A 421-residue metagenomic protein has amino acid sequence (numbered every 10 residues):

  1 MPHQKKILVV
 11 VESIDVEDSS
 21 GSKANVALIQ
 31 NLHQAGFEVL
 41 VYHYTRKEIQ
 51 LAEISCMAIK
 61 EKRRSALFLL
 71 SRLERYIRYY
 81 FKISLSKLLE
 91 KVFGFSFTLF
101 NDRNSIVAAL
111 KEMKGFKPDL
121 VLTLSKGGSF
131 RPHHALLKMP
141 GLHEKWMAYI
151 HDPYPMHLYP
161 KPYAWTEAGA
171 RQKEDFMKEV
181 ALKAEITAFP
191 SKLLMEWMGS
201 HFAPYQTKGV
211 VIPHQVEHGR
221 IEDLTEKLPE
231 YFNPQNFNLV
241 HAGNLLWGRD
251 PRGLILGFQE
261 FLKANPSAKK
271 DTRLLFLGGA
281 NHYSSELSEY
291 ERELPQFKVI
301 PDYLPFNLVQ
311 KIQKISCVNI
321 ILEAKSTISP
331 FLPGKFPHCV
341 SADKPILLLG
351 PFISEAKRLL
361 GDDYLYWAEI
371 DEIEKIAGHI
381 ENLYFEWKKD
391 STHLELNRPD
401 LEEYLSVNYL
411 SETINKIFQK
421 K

Functional and structural regions predicted by a protein language model:
M1-S65, F261: N-terminal subdomain of nucleotide-sugar transferases
E167-T187: Membrane-proximal helix-turn-helix segments that form the acceptor-binding/catalytic region of lipid-linked
V180-G209: A short, active-site helix/loop in glycosyltransferases that binds the activated sugar's phosphate group
L193, H214-Q215: Carbohydrate-associated surface elements
E230-R249, I255-F258: Conserved donor-binding/catalytic core segment of Leloir-type glycosyltransferases
R249, P305-K311, N319-P337, L347-R358: Nucleotide-sugar-dependent
D271, F276-A280, S284-Q310: Nucleotide-activated donor-binding/catalytic signature segment of Leloir-type glycosyltransferases, i.e., the conserved
I370-E381, F385-Q419: A charged, aromatic-enriched C-terminal amphipathic alpha-helix characteristic of glycosyltransferases across folds
